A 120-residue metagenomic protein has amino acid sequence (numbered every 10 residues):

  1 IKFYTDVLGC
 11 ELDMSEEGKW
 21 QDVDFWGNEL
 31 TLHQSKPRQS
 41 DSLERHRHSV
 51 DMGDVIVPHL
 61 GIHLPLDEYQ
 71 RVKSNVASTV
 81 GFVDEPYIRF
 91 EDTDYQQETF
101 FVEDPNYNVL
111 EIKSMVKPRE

Functional and structural regions predicted by a protein language model:
I1-Q39: Core segments of cupin and vicinal oxygen chelate
F3-V7, V76, Y107: Conserved active-site tyrosine of GNAT-family acetyltransferases
L12, Q21-D22, S49-M52, E91-D92: Short secondary-structure boundary/capping segments
S35, R89, M115: Active-site beta-loop-alpha junctions enriched in small/polar residues
R38, V116-R119: A short acidic/small-residue loop/turn micro-motif
S40-D41, R45-H63: Helix-adjacent hinge/juxtasegments
V55-N106: Vicinal oxygen chelate
V109-I112: Short glycine-/small-residue motifs
